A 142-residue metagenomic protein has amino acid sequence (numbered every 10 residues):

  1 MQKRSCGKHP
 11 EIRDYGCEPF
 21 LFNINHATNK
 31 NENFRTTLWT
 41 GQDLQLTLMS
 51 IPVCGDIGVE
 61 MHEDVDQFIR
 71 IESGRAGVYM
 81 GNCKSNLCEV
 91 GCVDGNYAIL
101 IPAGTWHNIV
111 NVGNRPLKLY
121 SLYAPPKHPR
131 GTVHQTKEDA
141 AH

Functional and structural regions predicted by a protein language model:
M1-Q45, G58, G91, Q135-H142: A short, N-terminal "cap"/entry segment at the start of jelly-roll beta-barrel domains of the cupin/DSBH fold
E32, T47-D64: Conserved short histidine dyad/triad with adjacent acidic residue
L44, V53, D64, R75 (+2 more regions): A generic "binding-loop/recognition-motif" signal
S50-P52, E63-V78, N82, L122: Short, conserved beta-strand element in jelly-roll/cupin
I57-V59, V78-Y79, I101, H107-N114: Short beta-strand His + acidic residue motifs that chelate non-heme Fe in jelly-roll/DSBH and cupin folds
F68, N114-G131: A short hydrophobic beta-strand segment most commonly corresponding to one strand of the jelly-roll/cupin
G77, S85, H128: Flexible, glycine-rich phosphate/dinucleotide-binding loops and adjacent beta-alpha linkers at cofactor/substrate
C83-A103: Short acidic-glycine-tyrosine-enriched beta hairpin
